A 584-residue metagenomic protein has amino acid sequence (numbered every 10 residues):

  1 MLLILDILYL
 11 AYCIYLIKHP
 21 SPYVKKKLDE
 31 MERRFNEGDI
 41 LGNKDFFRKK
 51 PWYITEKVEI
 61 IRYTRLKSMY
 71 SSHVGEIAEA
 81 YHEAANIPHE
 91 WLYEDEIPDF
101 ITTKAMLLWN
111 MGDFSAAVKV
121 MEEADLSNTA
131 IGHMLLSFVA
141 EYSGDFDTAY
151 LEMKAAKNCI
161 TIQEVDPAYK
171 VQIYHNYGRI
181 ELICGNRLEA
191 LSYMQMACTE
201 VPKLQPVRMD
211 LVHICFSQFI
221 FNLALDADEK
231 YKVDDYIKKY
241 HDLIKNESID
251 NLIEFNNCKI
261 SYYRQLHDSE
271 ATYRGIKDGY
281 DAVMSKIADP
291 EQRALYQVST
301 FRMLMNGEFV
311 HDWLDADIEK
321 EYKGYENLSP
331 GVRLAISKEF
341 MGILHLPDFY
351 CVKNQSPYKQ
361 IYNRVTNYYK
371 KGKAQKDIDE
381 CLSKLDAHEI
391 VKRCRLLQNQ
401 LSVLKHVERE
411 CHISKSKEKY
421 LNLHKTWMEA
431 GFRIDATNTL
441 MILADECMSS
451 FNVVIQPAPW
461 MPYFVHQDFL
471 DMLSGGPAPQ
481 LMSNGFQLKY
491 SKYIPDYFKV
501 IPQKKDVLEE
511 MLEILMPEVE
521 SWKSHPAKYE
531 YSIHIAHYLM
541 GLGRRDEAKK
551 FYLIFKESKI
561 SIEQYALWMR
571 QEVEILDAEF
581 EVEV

Functional and structural regions predicted by a protein language model:
A11-E32: Transmembrane-cytosolic junction motif
S21, V58, D95, S127 (+7 more regions): Residue signature of alpha-solenoid helical repeat architecture, marking inter-repeat boundaries and helix-start
K25, R62, D99, I131 (+7 more regions): Start-of-helix register in tetratricopeptide repeats
D29, L66, T103, L135 (+15 more regions): "A position-specific structural signal for the A-helix of alpha-solenoid helical repeats
R34, S71, L108, A140 (+9 more regions): Residue at a conserved register position within TPR or TPR-like alpha-solenoid repeats
F47-W52, A85-E90, E122-L126, K154-I162 (+10 more regions): Amphipathic alpha-helical segments of tetratricopeptide repeats
